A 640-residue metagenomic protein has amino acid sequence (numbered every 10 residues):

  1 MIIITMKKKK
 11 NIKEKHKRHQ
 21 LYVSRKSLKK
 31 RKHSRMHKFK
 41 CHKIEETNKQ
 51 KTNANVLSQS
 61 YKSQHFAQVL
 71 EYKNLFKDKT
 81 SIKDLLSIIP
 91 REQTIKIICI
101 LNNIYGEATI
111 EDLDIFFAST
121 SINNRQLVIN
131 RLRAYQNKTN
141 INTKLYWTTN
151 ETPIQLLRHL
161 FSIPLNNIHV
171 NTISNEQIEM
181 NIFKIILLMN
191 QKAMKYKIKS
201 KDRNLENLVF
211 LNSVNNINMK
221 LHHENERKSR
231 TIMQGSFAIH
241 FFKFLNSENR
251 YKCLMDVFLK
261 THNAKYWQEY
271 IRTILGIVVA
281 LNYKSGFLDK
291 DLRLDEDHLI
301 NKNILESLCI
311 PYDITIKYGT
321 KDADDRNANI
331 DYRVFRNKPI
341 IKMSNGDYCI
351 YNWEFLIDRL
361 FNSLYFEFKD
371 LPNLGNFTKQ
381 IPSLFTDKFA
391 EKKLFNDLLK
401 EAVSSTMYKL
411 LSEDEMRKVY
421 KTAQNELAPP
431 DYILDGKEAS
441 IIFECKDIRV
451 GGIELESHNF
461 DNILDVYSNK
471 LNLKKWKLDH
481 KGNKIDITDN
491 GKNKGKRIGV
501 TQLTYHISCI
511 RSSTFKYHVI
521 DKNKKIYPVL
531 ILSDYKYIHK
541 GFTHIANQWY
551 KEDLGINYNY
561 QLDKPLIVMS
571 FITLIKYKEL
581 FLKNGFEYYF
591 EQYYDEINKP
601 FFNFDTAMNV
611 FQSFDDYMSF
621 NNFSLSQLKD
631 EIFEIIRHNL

Functional and structural regions predicted by a protein language model:
I12, H16-S285: Long amphipathic alpha-helical coiled-coil/heptad-repeat bundle
S60, A67-V69, L75, I82 (+4 more regions): Domain-level recognition of nuclease-like catalytic cores that cleave nucleotide substrates
N190-M407, I545-L640: Interfaces and regulatory segments of ATP-dependent nucleotide/adenylate/phosphodiester-chemistry enzymes
Q380, E444-C445, I453-E456, H539-T543: Short conserved micro-motifs at the rims of enzyme active sites and ligand-binding pockets
K400-L427, D431-D435: A short acidic/basic microdomain associated with nuclease active sites
L427-A428, R449-G452, Y535-H539: Flexible loop/turn segments at secondary-structure boundaries
L434-G452: Active-site beta-strand-loop-beta-strand hairpin of nuclease catalytic cores that positions key catalytic residues
D447-K524: Catalytic cores of nucleic-acid endonucleases
